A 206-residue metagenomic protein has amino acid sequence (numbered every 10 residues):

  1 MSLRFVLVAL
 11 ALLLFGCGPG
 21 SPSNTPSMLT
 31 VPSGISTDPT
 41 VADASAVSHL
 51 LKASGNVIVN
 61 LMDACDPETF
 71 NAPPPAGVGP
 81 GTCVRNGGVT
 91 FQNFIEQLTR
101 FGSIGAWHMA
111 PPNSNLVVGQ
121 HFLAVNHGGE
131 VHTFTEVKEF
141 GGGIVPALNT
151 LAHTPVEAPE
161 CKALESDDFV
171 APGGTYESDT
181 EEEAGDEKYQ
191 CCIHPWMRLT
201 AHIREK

Functional and structural regions predicted by a protein language model:
M1-V6: Bacterial N-terminal signal peptides that target proteins for export
L13-G16: C-terminal motif of bacterial Sec signal peptides marking the signal peptidase cleavage site
G20-A76, P80-C83, H108, G129 (+1 more regions): Extracellular/periplasmic metallocenter environments
V84-L123: N-terminal edge beta-strand
L123, T133, T200-H202: Soluble periplasmic/extracytoplasmic beta-strand elements of cell-envelope proteins
E130-E139: Short, Lys/Arg- and Gly-enriched loop/turn segments at beta-strand edges
F140-T150: Short aromatic-acidic-glycine turn motif
